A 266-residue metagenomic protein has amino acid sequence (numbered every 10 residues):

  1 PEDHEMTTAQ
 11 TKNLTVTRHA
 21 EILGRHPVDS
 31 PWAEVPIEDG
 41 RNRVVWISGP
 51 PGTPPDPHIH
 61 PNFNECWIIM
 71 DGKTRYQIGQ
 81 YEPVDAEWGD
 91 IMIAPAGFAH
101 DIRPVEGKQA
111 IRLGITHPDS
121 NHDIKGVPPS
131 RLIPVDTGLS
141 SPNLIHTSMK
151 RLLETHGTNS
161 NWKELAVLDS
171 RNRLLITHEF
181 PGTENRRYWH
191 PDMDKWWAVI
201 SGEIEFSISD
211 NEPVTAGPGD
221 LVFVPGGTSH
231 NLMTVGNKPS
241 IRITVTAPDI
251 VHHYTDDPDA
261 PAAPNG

Functional and structural regions predicted by a protein language model:
E2-R43, D56, H122-F180, E184-R187 (+1 more regions): A short, N-terminal "cap"/entry segment at the start of jelly-roll beta-barrel domains of the cupin/DSBH fold
G40, N62, Y81, G107-K108 (+3 more regions): Short strand-connecting beta-turns/loops that link adjacent beta-strands
V44-S48, C66, P83, I91-I93 (+3 more regions): Conserved hydrophobic/aromatic beta-strand scaffold that supports enzyme active sites
S48-P50, I59-Y76, I115, E179 (+2 more regions): Short, conserved beta-strand element in jelly-roll/cupin
Q80-A96, D210-G226: Short acidic-glycine-tyrosine-enriched beta hairpin
I93, G107-K125, F223, N237-T255: A short hydrophobic beta-strand segment most commonly corresponding to one strand of the jelly-roll/cupin
F98-D101, T228-N231: Short, charged beta-turn/beta-strand-edge "cap" motif at the junction between a beta-strand and an adjacent loop
R103-V105, M233-V235: Asparagine-centered strand-capping/turn motif at beta-strand->loop junctions
